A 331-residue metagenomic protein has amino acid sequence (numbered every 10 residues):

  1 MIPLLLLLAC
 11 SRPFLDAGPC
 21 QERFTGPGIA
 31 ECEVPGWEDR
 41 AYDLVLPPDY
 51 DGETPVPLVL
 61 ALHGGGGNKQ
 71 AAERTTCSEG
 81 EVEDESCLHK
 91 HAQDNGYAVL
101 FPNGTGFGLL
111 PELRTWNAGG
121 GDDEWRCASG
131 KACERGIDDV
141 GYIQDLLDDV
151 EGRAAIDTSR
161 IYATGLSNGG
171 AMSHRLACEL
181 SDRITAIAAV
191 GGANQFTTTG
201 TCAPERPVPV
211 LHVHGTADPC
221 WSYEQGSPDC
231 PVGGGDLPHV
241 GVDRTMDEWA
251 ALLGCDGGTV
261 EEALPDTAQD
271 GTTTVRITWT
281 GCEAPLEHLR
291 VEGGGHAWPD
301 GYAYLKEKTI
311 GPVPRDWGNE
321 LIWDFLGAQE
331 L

Functional and structural regions predicted by a protein language model:
M1-A9: Sec-dependent N-terminal signal peptides
L8, G18-P19, A30, T75 (+7 more regions): Extracellular secreted precursors and ectodomains with disulfide-bonded cysteine-rich loops/domains
S11-L58, E81-S86, K90-A98, R160 (+8 more regions): A domain-start/cap signature at the N-terminus of enzymes
E33, E38-D43, E53-Y162, M172-R175 (+3 more regions): Serine-hydrolase catalytic machinery in alpha/beta-hydrolase-like enzymes
D49-Y50, G65-G67, T105-L109, A217-P219 (+3 more regions): Acidic glycine-/aspartate-rich tracts in secreted/extracellular proteins
L60-L62, V190, V291: Alpha/beta-hydrolase
G141-Y142, P285-L331: Extracellular low-complexity, Gly/Ser/Thr-rich intrinsically disordered linkers and protease-sensitive activation/hinge
T185-E283, G293, E320: The feature captures the conserved acid-bearing segment of alpha/beta-hydrolase catalytic domains
